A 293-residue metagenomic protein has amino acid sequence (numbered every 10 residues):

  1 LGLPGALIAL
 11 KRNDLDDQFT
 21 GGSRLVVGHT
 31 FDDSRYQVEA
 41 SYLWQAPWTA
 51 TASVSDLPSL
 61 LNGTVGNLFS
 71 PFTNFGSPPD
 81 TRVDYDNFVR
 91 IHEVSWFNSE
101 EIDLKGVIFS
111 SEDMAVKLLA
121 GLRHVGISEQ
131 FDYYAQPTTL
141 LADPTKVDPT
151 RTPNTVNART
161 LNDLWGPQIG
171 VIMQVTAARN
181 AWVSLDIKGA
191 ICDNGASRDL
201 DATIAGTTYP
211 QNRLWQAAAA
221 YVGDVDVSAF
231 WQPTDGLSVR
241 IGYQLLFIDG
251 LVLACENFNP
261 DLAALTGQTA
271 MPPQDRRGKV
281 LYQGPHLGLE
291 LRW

Functional and structural regions predicted by a protein language model:
L1-S34, V38-W44: Short glycine/proline- and aromatic-enriched beta-strand/turn motifs that initiate or cap beta-hairpins
G2-Q18, P47-F97, G126-D163, N194-A220 (+2 more regions): Extracellular/periplasm-exposed beta-strand and loop segments of Gram-negative cell-envelope proteins, dominated by
S23, S34-V38, E112-L118, W165 (+4 more regions): Outer-envelope beta-barrel architecture signal
L25-H29, I102-G106, A120, P167-V175 (+4 more regions): Residues on the lipid-exposed face of transmembrane beta-strands in outer-membrane beta-barrel proteins
F31-D33, I108-E112, V175-R179, W231-D235 (+1 more regions): Outer-membrane beta-barrel strand-turn architecture
W44-W48, L122-S128, G189-G195, L245-D249 (+1 more regions): Transmembrane beta-strands of outer-membrane beta-barrel pores
N162-S238, L246-I248: Extended serine/threonine-enriched, polar tracts that run as long, contiguous segments within proteins
G278-W293: Outer-membrane beta-barrel "beta-signal"
